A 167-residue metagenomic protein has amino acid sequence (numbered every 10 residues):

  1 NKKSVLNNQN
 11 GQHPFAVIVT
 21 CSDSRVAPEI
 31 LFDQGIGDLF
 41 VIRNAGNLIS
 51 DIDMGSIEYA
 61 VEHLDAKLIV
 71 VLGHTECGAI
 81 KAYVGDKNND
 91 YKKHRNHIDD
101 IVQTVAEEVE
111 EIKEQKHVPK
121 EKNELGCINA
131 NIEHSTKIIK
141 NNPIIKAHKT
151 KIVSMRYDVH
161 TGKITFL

Functional and structural regions predicted by a protein language model:
N1-H13, G37, G46-L64, A79-L167: Divalent-metal-activated hydrolytic enzyme cores
Q12, A16, D23-V26: Active-site alpha/beta core segments
I18, I42, V71, S154 (+1 more regions): Divalent metal-coordination and catalytic microenvironments
T20-R25, A45-L48, H74-C77: Short glycine-enriched loops at secondary-structure junctions
A27-F32, D53: Short, glycine/acidic-enriched capping/hinge loops at junctions between secondary-structure elements
D33-V41: Short helix-loop-beta junction
A66-T75: Ordered, amphipathic secondary-structure segments that act as subunit-interaction surfaces in large macromolecular
